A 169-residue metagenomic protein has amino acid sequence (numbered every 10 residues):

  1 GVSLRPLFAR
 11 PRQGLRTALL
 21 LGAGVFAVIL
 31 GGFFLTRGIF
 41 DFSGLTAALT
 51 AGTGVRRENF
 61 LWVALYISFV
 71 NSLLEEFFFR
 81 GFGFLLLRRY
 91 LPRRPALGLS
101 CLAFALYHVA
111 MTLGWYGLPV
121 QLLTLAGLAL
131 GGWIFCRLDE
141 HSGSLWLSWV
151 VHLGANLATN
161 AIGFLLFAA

Functional and structural regions predicted by a protein language model:
G1, I29, F33, R37 (+2 more regions): Structural signal for membrane-spanning alpha-helices in multi-pass inner-membrane proteins, emphasizing helix cores
G1-R5, L138-E140: Structural signal for the C-terminal ends of transmembrane alpha-helices and the immediately following loop
S3-N71, R89, A169: Juxtamembrane helix-loop-helix connectors linking adjacent transmembrane helices in multi-pass membrane enzymes
V55-V63, G83-L85, H108-Y116: Short juxtamembrane and helix-loop transition motifs at transmembrane-helix boundaries in membrane proteins
L73-F78, F82-G83, L106, A110 (+2 more regions): Active-site His/Glu-centered metal-binding helix of metallohydrolases
L74-L99, E140-S144: Membrane-interface helix/loop boundary segments of multi-pass membrane proteins
A96-V109: Small-polar-interrupted transmembrane alpha-helices in polytopic inner-membrane proteins
G98, L113, L118-A169: Functionally important transmembrane alpha-helices
